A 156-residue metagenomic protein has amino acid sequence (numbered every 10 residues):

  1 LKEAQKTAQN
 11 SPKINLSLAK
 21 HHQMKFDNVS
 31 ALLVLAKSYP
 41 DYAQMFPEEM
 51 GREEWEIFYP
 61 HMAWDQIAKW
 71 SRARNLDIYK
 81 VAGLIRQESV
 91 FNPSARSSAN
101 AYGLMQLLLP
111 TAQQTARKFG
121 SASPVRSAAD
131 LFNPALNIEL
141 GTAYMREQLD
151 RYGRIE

Functional and structural regions predicted by a protein language model:
L1-E156: Catalytic glycan-binding domains that act on GlcNAc-containing polysaccharides
